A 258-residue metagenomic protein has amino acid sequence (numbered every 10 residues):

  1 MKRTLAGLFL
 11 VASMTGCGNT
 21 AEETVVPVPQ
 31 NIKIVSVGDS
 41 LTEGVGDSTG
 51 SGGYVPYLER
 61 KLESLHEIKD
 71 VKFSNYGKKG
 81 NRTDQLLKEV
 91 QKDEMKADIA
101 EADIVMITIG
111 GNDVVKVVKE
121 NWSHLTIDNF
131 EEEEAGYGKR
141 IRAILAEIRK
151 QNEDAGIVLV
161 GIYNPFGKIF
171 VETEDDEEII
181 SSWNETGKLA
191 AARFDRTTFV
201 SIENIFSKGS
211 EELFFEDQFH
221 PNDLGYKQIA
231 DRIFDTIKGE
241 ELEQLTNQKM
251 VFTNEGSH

Functional and structural regions predicted by a protein language model:
S13-G16: C-terminal motif of bacterial Sec signal peptides marking the signal peptidase cleavage site
A21-G77, K96-A97: Serine-esterase "nucleophile elbow" of acetyl-processing enzymes
I34-S36, K72-G77, D103-T108, G156-G161 (+1 more regions): Structural recognition of the beta-strand scaffold that forms the well-ordered cores of secreted hydrolase catalytic
K78-T83, V114, N121-G136, F170-D175: Surface-exposed cleft-lining segments at the edges of enzyme active sites
K88-E132: Oxyanion-hole/transition-state-stabilizing segment in secreted/luminal serine hydrolases and related acyltransferases
L145-E178: Active-site segments of SGNH/GDSL-like serine hydrolases that catalyze O-acetyl group transfer/hydrolysis on lipids
P165-S201: Substrate-gating cap/lid alpha-helix
E216-H258: Histidine-centered active-site loop/cap adjacent to the catalytic His in serine esterases/O-acetyl transfer systems
